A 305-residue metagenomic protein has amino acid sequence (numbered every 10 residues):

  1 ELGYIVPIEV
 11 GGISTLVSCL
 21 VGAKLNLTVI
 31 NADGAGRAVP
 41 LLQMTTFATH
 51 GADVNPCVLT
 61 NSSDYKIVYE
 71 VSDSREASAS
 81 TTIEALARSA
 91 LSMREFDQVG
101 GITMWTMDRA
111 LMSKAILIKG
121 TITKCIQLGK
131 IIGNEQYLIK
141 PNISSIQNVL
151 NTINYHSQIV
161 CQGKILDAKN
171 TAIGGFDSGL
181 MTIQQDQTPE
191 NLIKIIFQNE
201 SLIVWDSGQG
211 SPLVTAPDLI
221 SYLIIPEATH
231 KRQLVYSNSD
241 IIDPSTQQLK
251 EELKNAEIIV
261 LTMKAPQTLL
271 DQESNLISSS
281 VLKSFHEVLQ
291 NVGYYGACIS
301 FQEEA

Functional and structural regions predicted by a protein language model:
L2, M93-R109, L138-I146, L150-Q162 (+2 more regions): Flexible, glycine/charged-enriched surface loops at secondary-structure junctions
L2-S14, T28-N31: A short, small-residue-rich loop immediately preceding and capping a beta-strand
I8-C19, G36-L41: Short glycine/serine/threonine-rich phosphate/pyrophosphate-binding segments that cradle anionic phosphate groups
K24-Q43: Short, acidic/small-residue loops that bind anionic groups at enzyme active sites
M44-A90: A structural-propensity feature for long, helix-poor, extended segments
A87-Q98, I126-K130, T262: Structural signal for hydrophobic packing residues in well-ordered secondary-structure cores of soluble enzyme domains
K124-N191: Oxyanion-binding "anion nests"
A168-A305: C-terminal non-catalytic interaction/assembly regions of soluble proteins
